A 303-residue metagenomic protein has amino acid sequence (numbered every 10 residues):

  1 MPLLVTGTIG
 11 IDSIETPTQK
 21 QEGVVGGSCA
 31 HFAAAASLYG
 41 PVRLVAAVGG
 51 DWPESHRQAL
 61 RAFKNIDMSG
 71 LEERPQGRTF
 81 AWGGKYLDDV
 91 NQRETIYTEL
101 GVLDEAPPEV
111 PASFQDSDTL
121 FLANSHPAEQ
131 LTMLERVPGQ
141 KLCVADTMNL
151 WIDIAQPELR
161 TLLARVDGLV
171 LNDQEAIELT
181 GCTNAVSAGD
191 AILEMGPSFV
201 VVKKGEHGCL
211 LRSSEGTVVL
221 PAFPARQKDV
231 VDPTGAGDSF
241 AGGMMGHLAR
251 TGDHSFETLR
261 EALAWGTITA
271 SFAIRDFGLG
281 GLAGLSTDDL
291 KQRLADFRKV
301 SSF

Functional and structural regions predicted by a protein language model:
M1-L4: Extreme N-terminal starter segment of soluble prokaryotic enzymes
I11-G23, L38-F121, E135-Q140, K291-F303: Conserved N-terminal subdomain of the carbohydrate kinase-like
G27-L38, L134: Histidine-anchored nucleotide/phosphate-binding helix
A33-V42, H247-A249: Alpha-helix C-terminal capping segments
A34, A81-K85, G208-R212: Short beta-strand scaffold segments in enzyme catalytic cores
H56, E129-R136, P157-T161: A short acidic, amphipathic alpha-helical/loop segment
P138-L142, N149-V219: Conserved phosphate/ATP/ADP-binding segment of small-molecule kinases
A185-F303: Conserved phosphate-binding/catalytic region of the ribokinase-like
